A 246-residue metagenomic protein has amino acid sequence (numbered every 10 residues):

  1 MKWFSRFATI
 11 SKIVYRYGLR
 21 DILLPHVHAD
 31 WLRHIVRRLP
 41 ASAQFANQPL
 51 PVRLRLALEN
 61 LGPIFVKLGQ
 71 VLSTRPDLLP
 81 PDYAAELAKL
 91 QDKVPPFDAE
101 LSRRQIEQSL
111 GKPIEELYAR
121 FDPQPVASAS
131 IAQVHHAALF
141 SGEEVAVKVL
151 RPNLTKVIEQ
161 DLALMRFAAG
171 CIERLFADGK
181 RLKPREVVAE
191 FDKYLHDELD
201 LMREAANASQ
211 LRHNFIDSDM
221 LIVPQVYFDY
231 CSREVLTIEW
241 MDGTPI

Functional and structural regions predicted by a protein language model:
M1-Q133, V157-P184, V188: N-terminal accessory/targeting segments that precede structured cores
P49, R53, A206, L221: Short, conserved clusters of charged catalytic residues that mark active-site and nucleotide-handling motifs
L58, I64, L211-D217: Conserved kinase catalytic-core helix
Q91, V149-K156, F191-H196: Conserved protein-kinase N-lobe ATP-binding Lys motif
E107-G111, L139, I216, M241-D242: Signal for well-folded cores of large energy- and translation-related assemblies
P125-L164, I222-I246: ATP-binding pocket architecture of kinase catalytic cores
L162, R166-A169, R185-I216, I222-I246: Conserved structural core of kinase catalytic domains
